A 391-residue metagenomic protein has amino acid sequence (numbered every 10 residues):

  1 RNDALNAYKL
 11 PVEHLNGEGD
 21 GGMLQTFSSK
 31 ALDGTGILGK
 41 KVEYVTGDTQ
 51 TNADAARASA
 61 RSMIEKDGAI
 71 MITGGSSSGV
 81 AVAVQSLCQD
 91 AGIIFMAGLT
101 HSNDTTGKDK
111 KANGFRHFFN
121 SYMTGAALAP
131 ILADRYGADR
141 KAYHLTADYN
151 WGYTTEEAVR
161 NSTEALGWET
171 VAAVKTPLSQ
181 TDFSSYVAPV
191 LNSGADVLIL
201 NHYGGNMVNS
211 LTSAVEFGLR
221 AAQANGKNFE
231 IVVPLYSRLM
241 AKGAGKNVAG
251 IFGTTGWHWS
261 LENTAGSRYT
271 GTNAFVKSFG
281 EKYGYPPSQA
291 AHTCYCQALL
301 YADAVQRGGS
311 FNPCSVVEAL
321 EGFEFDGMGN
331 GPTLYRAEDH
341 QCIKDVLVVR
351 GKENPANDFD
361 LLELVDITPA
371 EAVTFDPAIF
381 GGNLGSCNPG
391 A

Functional and structural regions predicted by a protein language model:
R1-G17, D48-A53, S76-S77, L145-Y153 (+2 more regions): Extracytoplasmic "Venus flytrap"
N6, G17, K66-V174, T181 (+2 more regions): Extracytoplasmic ligand/sensor domains, especially the bilobed periplasmic-binding protein
N6-Y44, A165-G167: Signal peptide-proximal N-terminal region of secreted/periplasmic/extracellular or secretory-lumen proteins
A31, G36, V45-A53, T146 (+1 more regions): Short beta->alpha junction loops
T46, Q50-I70, P130-R135, D182-G194 (+1 more regions): Short, well-structured alpha-helical segments in soluble
K111, A214-Y295, G309-F311, L362-G390: Extracellular/periplasmic periplasmic-binding protein-like sensory domains
A249, E324-A391: Solvent-exposed, acidic/polar segments of extracytosolic/periplasmic ligand-binding ectodomains
Q306-E318: Short, charged, surface-exposed loops that flank catalytic or proteolytic processing sites
